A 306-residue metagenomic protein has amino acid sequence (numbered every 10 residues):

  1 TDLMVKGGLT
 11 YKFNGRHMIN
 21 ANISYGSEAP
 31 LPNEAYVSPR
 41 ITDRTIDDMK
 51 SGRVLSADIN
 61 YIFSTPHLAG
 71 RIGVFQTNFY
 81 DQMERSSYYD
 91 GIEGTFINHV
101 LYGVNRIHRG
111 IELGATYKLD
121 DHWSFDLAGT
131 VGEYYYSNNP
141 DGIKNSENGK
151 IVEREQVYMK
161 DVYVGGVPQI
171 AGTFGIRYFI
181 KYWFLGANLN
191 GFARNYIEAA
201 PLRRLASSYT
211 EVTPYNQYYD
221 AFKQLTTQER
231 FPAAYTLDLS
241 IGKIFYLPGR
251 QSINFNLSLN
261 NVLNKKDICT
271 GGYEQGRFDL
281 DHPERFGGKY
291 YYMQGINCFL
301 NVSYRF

Functional and structural regions predicted by a protein language model:
T1, N33-T45, S86-H99, S137-D161 (+2 more regions): Solvent-exposed loop segments that connect transmembrane elements
T1-N14, D141: Signature of Gram-negative outer-membrane beta-barrel scaffolds
M4-G8, N20, I46, S56-I62 (+6 more regions): Membrane-embedded beta-strand positions in outer-membrane beta-barrel channels/transporters
T10, A21, G52-A57, V131 (+1 more regions): Conserved C-terminal beta-signal and adjacent last beta-strands/turns of outer-membrane beta-barrel proteins
F13-A57, A69-G70, V74-V100, P140-G142 (+4 more regions): Surface-exposed extracellular loop regions of Gram-negative outer-membrane beta-barrel proteins, predominantly
N14-R16, H67-A69, H122-F125, Y246-I253: Short loop/turn motifs that connect adjacent beta-strands in outer-membrane beta-barrel proteins
G15, Y25, F63-H67, Y178-Y182 (+1 more regions): A generic beta-sheet turn/junction motif
Q76-N78, H99-R203, S303: Gram-negative outer-membrane beta-barrel transporters
